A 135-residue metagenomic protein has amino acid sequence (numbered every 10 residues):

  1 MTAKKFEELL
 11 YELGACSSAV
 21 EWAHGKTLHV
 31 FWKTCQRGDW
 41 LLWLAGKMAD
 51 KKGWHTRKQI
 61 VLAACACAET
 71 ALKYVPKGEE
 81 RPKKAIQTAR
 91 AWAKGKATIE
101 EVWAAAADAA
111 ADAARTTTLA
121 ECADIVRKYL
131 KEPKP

Functional and structural regions predicted by a protein language model:
M1-P135: Short, glycine-biased loop/turn motifs at secondary-structure junctions and in low-complexity Ser/Thr/Pro-rich termini
